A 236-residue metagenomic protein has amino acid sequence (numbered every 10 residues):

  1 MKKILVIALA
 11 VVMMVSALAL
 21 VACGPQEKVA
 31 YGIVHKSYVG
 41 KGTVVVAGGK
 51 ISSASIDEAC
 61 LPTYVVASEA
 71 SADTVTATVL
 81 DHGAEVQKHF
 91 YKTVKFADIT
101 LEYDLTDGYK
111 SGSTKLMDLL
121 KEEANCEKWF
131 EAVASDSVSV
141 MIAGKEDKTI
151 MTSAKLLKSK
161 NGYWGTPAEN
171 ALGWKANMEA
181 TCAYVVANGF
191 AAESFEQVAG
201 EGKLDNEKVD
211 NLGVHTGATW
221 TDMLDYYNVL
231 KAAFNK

Functional and structural regions predicted by a protein language model:
M1-V11: Positively charged n-region of N-terminal signal peptides that target proteins for export
V6, S16, A218-T219: A broadly tuned, weak detector of single residues within folded domains
V15-V29: Sec-dependent signal peptide cleavage junction
E27, G32-K236: Active-site- and interface-proximal helix/loop "cap" or "latch" segments in soluble metabolic and energy-transducing
